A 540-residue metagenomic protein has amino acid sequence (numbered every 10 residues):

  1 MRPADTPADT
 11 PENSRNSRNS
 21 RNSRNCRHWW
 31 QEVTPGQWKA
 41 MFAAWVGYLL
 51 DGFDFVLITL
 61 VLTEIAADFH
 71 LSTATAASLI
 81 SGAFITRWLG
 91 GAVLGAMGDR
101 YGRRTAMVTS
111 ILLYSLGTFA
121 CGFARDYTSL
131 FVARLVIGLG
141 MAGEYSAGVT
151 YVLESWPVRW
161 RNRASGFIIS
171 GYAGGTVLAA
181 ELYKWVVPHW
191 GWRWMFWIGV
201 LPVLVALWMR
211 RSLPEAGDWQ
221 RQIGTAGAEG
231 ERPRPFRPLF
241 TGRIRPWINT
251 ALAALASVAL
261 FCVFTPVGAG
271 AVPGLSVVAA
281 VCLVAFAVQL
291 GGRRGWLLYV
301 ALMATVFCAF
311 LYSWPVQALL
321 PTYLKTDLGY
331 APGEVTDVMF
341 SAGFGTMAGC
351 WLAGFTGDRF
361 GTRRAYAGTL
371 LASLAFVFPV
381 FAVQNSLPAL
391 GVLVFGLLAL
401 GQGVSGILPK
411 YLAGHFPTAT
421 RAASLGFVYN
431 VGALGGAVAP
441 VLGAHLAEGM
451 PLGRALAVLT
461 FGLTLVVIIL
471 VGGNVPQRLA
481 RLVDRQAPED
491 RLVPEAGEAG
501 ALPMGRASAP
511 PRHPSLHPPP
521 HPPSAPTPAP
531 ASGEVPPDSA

Functional and structural regions predicted by a protein language model:
M1-F53: Cytosolic juxtamembrane N-terminal segment immediately preceding the first transmembrane helix of multi-pass
T59, R245-V281, A285-M347: Extracytoplasmic gate region of multi-pass secondary transporters
H70, G102, F123-S129, P157 (+2 more regions): Helix-breaking motifs and short loop linkers at transmembrane-helix boundaries and internal kinks in secondary membrane
S81-A96, A147-V149, F340-A353: Central cavity-lining transmembrane alpha-helices of secondary-active solute carriers, predominantly the Major
R100-S110, D358-L370: Cytoplasmic membrane-interface "Motif A"-like loop-to-helix N-cap segments of 12-TM Major Facilitator Superfamily
L112-R125, L371-N385: C-terminal ends and interior cores of transmembrane alpha-helices in multi-pass membrane transporters/permeases
A133-S170: Cytoplasmic helix-loop-helix junction between adjacent transmembrane helices in 12-TM secondary transporters
I168-R211, C262-P273: Helix-loop-helix hairpin linking two adjacent transmembrane segments in secondary transporters
